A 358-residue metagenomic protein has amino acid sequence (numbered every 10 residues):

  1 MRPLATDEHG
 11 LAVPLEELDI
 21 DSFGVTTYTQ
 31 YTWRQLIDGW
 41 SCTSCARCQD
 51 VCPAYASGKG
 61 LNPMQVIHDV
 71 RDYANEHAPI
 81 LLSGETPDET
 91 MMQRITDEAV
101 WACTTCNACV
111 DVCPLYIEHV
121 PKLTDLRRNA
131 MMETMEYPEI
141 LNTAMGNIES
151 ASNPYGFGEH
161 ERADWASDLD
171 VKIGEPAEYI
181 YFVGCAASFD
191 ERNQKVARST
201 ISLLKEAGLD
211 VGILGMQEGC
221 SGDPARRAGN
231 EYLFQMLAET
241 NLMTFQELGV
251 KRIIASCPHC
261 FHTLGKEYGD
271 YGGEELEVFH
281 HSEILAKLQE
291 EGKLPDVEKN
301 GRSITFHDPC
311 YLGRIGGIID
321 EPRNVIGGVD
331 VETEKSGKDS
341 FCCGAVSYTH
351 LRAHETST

Functional and structural regions predicted by a protein language model:
M1-A5, P53-L61, P121: Juxtamembrane/interface segments at transmembrane-helix termini
M1-R2, H281-I284, P295, N300-G316 (+1 more regions): Catalytic cores of enzyme domains
M1-V25: Membrane-embedded alpha-helical bundles of multi-pass integral membrane proteins
Y28-G39, L61-I67, A74-G272, L288: Iron-sulfur-cluster electron-transfer modules
G58-A78, P322-V329, S336-S340: Active/binding-pocket-proximal capping segment
E275-P295, K335-K338: Short, flexible loop segments at boundaries between secondary-structure elements
H307-Y348: Redox- and metal-dependent alpha/beta enzyme cores, enriched for Fe-S-associated oxidoreductases and cofactor-handling
T349-T358: Conserved small/polar residues in nucleotide/adenosyl-binding loops
